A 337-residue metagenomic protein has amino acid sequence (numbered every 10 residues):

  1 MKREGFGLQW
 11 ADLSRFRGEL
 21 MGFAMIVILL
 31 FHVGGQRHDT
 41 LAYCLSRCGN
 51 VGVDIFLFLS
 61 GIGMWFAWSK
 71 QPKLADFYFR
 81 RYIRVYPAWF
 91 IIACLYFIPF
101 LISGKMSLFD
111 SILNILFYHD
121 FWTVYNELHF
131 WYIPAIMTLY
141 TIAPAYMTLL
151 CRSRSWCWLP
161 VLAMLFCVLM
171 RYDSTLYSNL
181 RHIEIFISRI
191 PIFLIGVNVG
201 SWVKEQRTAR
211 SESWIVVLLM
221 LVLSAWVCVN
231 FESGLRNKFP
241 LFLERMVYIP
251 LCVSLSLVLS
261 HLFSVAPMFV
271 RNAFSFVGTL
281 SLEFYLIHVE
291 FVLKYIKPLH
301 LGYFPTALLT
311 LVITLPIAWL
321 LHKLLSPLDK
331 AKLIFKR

Functional and structural regions predicted by a protein language model:
M1-V168, T208-V217, M268-E283, L299-R337: Membrane-cytosol interface segments of multi-pass membrane proteins, especially ER/Golgi lipid-handling enzymes
G5-G7, R181-L194, S201-E283, E290-T310: Alpha-helical transmembrane segments and terminal signal-anchor/GPI-anchor hydrophobic tails, characterized by long
L30-H38, F166-N179, S224-R236, E290-V292: C-terminal ends of transmembrane alpha-helices and the immediately adjacent extracellular/lumenal or cytosolic loop
W156-W202: Loop-centered beta-sheet repeat module
